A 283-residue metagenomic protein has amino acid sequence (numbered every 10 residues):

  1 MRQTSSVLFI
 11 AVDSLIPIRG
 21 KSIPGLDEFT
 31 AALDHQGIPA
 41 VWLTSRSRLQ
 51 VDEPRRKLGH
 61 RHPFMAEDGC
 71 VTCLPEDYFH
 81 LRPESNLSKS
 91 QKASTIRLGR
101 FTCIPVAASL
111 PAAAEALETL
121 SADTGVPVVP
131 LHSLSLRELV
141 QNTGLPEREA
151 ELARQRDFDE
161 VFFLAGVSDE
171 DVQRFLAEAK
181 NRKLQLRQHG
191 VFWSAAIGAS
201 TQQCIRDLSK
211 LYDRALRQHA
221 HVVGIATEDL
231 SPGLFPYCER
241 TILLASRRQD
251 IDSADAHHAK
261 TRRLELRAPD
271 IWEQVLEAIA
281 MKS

Functional and structural regions predicted by a protein language model:
M1-I10, K57: Non-catalytic pre-domain segments flanking phosphatase-related domains
Q3-T4, I23, F192-S283: Mg2+-dependent phosphoryl-transfer enzymes with acidic/Ser/Thr/Gly-rich catalytic loops
S5, G37, R61, D68 (+2 more regions): Short, well-ordered alpha-helix to beta-strand connector turns
L15-I16: Hydrophobic "anchor" residues
S22-L131: Active-site phosphate-binding/coordination module
Q50-E53, E138, C204, G233-L234: Phosphate- and divalent-cation-binding pockets in alpha/beta enzyme and binding domains that engage nucleotide-derived
R61-E67, R148-E149, T241-S246: Short hydrophobic/aromatic-enriched beta-strand-loop microsegments
L120-V223, D229: Conserved acidic, metal-coordinating active-site core of Asp-based, Mg2+-dependent phosphoryl-transfer enzymes
